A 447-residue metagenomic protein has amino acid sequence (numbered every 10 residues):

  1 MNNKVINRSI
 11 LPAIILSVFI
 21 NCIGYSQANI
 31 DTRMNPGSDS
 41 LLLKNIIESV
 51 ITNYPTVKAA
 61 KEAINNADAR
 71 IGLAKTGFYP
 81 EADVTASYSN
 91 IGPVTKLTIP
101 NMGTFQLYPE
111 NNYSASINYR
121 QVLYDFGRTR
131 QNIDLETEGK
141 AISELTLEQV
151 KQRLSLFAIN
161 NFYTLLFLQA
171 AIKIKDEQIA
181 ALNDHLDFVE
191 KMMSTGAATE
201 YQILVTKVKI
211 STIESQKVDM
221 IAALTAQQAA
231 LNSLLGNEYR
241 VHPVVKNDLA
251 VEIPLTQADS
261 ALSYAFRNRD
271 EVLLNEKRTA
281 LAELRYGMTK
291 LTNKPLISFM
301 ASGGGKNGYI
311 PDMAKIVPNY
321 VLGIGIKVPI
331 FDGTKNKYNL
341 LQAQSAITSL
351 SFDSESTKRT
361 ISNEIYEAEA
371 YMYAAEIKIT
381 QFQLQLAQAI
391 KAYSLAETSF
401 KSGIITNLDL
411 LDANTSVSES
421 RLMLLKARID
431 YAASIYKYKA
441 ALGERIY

Functional and structural regions predicted by a protein language model:
N2-N3, R33-P36, L41, N45 (+4 more regions): Periplasmic alpha-helical coiled-coil/stalk elements that build and connect Gram-negative outer-membrane
N3-K4, S26-G37, L43, M423-Y447: Acidic, low-complexity, intrinsically disordered peripheral segments
P12-C22: Bacterial N-terminal signal peptides
S26-D83, V122, E238-T279, K358 (+2 more regions): Bacterial Sec-pathway N-terminal export signals of envelope proteins
I46, Y113-I117, A261, Y320-I326: Hydrophobic, lipid-facing positions within transmembrane beta-strands of outer-membrane proteins
K58, E81-I99, P109, R120-Q149 (+5 more regions): Small/polar (Gly/Ser/Thr/Ala-rich) solvent-exposed segments that form structured loops/beta-strands/short helices used
A59-G77, R120-V122, R130-Y163, F167-K191 (+7 more regions): Extended amphipathic coiled-coil alpha-helical segments
M193-A197, F400-I404, A441: A short glycine-centered flexible hinge/capping loop motif at secondary-structure junctions
